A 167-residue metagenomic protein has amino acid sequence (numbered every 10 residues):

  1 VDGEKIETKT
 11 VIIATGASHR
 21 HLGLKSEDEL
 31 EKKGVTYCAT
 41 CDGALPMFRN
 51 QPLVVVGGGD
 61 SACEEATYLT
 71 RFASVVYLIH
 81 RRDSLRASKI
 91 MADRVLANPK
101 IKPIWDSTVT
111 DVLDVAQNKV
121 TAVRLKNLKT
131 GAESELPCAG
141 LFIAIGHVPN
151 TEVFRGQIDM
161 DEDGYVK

Functional and structural regions predicted by a protein language model:
I6, I13, T70-K167: A Rossmann-like FAD-binding core segment of flavoenzymes
I6-K33: Glycine/serine-rich phosphate-binding loop and adjoining beta1-alpha1 elements at the start of nucleotide-handling
G23, D28-M47, I145-K167: FAD-site-proximal beta/loop scaffold in flavoenzymes
R49-Q51, D106: Phosphate-coordination loops involved in phosphoryl transfer and adenosine-cofactor binding
G57-G59: Glycine-rich Rossmann-fold phosphate-binding loop(s) that bind the pyrophosphate of adenine dinucleotide cofactors
A62: N-terminal Rossmann-fold NAD(P) dinucleotide-binding loop
A66-T67: Generic hydrophobic/aromatic pocket-lining and core-packing "Φ" positions
